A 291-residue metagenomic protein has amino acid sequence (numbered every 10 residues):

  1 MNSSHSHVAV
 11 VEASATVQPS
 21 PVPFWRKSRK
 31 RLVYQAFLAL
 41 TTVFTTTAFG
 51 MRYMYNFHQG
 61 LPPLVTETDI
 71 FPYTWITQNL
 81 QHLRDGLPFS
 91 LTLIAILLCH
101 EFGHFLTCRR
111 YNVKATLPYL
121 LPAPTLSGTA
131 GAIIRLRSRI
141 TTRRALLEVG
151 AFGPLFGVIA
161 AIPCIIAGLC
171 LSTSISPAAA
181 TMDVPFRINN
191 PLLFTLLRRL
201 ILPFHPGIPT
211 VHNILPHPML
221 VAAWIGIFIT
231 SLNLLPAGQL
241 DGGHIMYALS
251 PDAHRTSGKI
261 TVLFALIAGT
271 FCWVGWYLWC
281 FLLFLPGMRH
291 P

Functional and structural regions predicted by a protein language model:
M1-P291: Hydrophobic transmembrane alpha-helices and their immediate loop junctions in multi-pass integral membrane proteins
